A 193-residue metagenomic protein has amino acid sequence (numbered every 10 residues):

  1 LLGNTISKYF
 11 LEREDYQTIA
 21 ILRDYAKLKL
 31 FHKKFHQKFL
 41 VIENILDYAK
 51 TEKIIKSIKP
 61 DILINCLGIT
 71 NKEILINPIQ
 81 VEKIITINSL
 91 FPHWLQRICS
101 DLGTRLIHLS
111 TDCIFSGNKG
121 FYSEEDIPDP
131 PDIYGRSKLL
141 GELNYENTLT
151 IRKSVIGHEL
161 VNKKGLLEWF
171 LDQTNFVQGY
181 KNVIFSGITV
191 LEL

Functional and structural regions predicted by a protein language model:
G3-N4: N-terminal Rossmann-fold NAD(P) dinucleotide-binding loop
R13-I19: A generic structural motif
A20-K29, N44-I45, G68: N-terminal Rossmann-fold cofactor-binding loop
I21, L63-L67, L106-D112, S116 (+1 more regions): SDR active-site strand-loop-helix element
I42-I87: NAD(P)H-binding glycine-rich loop region in Rossmannoid oxidoreductase-like domains and their noncatalytic homologs
I79-F91, C113-I151, V155-L160: Catalytic helix-loop patch of NAD(P)-dependent Rossmann-fold dehydrogenases
D101-R105: A short helix->loop->beta-strand "cap" motif at the edges of active sites that frequently abuts
P131-I133, L143-E192: NAD(P)-dependent short-chain dehydrogenase/reductase
